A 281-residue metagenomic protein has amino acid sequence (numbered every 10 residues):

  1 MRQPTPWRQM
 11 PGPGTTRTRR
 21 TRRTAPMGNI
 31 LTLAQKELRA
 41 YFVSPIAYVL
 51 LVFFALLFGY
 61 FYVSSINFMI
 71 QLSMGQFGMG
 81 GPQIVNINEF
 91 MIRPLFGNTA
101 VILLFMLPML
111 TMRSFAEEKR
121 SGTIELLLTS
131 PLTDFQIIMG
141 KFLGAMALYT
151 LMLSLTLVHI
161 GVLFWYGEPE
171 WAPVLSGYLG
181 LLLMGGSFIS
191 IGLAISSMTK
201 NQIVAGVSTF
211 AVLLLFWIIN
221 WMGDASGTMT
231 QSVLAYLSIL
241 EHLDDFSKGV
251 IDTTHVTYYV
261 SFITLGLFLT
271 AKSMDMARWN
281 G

Functional and structural regions predicted by a protein language model:
M1-R23: Non-catalytic connector elements of ABC transporters
A25-L51: Aromatic- and glycine-rich beta-strand/loop motifs that create alpha-glucan
P45-Q71, V101-M106, A211-L215: Hydrophobic alpha-helical transmembrane segments of multi-pass membrane transport/permease proteins
Y60-V63, Q83-F96, M139-K200, I251: Secretory targeting signals
S65-E89, S208-S273, R278-G281: Terminal transmembrane helical anchor/hairpin motif
M91-E117, M152: Long, hydrophobic alpha-helical segments
P108-L128, F142: Transmembrane helix boundary and interhelical loop/hinge segments in multi-pass membrane proteins
